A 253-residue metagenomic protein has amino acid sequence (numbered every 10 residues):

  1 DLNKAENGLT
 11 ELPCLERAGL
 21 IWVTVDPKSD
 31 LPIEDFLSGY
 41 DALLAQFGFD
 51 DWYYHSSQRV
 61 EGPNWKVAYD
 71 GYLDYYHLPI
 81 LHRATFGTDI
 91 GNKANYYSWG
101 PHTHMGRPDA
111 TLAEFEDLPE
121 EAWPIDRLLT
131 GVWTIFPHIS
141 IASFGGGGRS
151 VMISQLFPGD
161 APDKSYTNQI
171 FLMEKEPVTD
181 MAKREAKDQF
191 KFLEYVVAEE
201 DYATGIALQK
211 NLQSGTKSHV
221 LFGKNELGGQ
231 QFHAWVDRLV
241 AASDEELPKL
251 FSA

Functional and structural regions predicted by a protein language model:
D1-P13: Long, hydrophobic, well-ordered secondary-structure blocks that form the structural core and pocket-lining surfaces
P13-L15, L20-A253: C-terminal catalytic domain of Rieske-type non-heme iron oxygenases
